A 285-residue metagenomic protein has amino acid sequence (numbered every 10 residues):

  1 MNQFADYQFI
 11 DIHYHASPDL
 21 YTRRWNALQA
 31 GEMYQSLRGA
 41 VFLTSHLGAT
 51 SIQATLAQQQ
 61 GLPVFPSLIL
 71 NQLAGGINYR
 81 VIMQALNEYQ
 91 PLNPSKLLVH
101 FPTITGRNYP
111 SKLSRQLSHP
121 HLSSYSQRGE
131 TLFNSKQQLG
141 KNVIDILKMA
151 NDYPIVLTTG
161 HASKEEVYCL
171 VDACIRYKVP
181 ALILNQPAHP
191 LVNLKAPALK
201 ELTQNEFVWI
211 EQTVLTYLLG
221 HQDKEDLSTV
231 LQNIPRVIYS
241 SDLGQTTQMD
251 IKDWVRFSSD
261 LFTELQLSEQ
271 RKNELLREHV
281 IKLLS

Functional and structural regions predicted by a protein language model:
M1-P63: An N-terminally biased module of ancient metal coordination in phosphate/nucleic-acid-related enzymes
N2-F4, Q35, Q53-P63, A85-S95 (+4 more regions): Acidic (Asp/Glu)-rich catalytic clusters
Q8-D11, A40, P63-F65, K96-H100 (+4 more regions): Structural preference for beta-strand elements that scaffold enzyme active sites
L20-W25, N78, Y168-A173, N193-L199 (+2 more regions): Histidine/acidic-residue-rich catalytic or RNA/ligand-binding cores of hydrolases and nuclease-related proteins
S95, H100-K141, W254-S259: Active-site gating loops and adjacent loop-to-helix segments of metal-dependent hydrolytic enzymes
I144, K148, Y153-Q222: Catalytic pocket-lining loop regions of alpha/beta-barrel enzymes, especially the amidohydrolase/enolase/GH5 lineages
I234-I251: Short acidic/histidine-rich active-site segments
D253-S285: Mid-to-C-terminal alpha-helical segments outside catalytic/metal-binding sites
